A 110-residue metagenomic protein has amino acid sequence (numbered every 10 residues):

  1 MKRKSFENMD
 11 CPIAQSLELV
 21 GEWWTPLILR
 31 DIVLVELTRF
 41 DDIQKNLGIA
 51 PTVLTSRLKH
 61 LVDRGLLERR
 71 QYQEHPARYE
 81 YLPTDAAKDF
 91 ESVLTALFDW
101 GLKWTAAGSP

Functional and structural regions predicted by a protein language model:
M1-S5: Acidic-glycine-rich active-site phosphate/pyrophosphate-binding loop
E7, C11-A50: N-terminal helix-turn-helix DNA-binding core of bacterial DNA-binding proteins
G21, Q73-L97: Basic, amphipathic "hinge/linker" alpha-helix immediately C-terminal to the N-terminal HTH DNA-binding motif
T25, T55, T84: Ser/Thr-centric signal marking residues that sit in or immediately flank functional binding/regulatory motifs
D31, L66-E68, D89: Solvent-exposed, amphipathic alpha-helical segments
F40-Y72, P76: Canonical helix-turn-helix DNA-binding module
E91-P110: Amphipathic alpha-helical dimerization/coiled-coil segments that flank or bridge DNA-binding/regulatory modules
